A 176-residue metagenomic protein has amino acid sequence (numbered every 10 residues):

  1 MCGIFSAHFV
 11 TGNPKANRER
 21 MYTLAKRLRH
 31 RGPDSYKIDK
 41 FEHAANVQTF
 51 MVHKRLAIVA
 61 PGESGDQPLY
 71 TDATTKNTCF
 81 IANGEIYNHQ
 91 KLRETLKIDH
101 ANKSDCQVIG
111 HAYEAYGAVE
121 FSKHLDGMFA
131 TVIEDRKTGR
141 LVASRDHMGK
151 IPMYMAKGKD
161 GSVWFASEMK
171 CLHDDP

Functional and structural regions predicted by a protein language model:
M1-P176: Cysteine-centered catalytic environments shared across enzyme families
